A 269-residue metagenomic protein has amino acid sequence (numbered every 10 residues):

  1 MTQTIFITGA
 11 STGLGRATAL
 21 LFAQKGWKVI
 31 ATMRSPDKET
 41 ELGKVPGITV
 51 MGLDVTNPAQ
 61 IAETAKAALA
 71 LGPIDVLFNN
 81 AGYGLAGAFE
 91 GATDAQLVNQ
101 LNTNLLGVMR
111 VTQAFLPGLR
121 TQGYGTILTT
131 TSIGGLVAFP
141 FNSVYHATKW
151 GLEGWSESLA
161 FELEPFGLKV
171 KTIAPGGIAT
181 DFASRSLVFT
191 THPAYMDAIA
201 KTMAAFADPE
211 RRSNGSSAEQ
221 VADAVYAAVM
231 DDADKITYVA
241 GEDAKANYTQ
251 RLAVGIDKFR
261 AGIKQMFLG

Functional and structural regions predicted by a protein language model:
S11-T12: Conserved glycine-rich cofactor-binding loop
L53-E63, D94: The beta1-alpha1 cofactor-binding region of Rossmann-like NAD(H)/NADP(H)-dependent oxidoreductases
A88-F89, Q96-V98: Substrate-binding pocket helix/loop in short-chain dehydrogenase/reductase
E90, V137-V144: Active-site loop immediately N-terminal to the catalytic Tyr-X3-Lys motif of short-chain dehydrogenase/reductase
T112, T148: Active-site helix of classical SDR
S132: Residue(s) in the substrate-gating loop at a strand-loop-helix junction that position the organic substrate next
P165-K235: SDR active-site lid
